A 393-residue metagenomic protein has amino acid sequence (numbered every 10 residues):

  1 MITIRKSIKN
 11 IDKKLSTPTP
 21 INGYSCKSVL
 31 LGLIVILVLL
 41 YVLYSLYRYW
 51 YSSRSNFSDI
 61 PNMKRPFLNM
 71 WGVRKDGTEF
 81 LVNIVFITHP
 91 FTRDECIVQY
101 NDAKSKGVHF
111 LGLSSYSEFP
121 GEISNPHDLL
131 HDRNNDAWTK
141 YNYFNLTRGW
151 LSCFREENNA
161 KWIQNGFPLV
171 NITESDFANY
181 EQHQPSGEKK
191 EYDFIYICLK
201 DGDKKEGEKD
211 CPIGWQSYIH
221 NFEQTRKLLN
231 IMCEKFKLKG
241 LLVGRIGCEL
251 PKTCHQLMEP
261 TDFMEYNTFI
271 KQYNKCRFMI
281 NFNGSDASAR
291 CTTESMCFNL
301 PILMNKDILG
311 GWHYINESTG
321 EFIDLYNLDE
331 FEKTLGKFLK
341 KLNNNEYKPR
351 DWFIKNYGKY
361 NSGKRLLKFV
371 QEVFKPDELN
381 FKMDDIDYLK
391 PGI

Functional and structural regions predicted by a protein language model:
S25-S28, L33-N125, K364, P376-F381 (+1 more regions): N-terminal pre-catalytic "stem/leader" segment of glycosyltransferase-like enzymes
F86-G214: Catalytic core of nucleotide-activated saccharide and alditol-phosphate transferases
F177-D262, Y266: Conserved catalytic-core segment of nucleotide-activated headgroup transferases in glycan assembly
I270, T292-C297, W312: Short alpha-helical segment that forms part of, or immediately flanks, the ligand-binding pocket in carbohydrate-active
N274-A287, L300: Acidic donor-binding loop of glycosyltransferase active sites
P301-N305: Short hydrophobic beta-strand element within catalytic cores of glycosyltransferases and related nucleotide-activated
W312-L335: Change "using UDP/GDP/dTDP sugars" to "using nucleotide sugars
Y326, K340-I393: A charged, aromatic-enriched C-terminal amphipathic alpha-helix characteristic of glycosyltransferases across folds
